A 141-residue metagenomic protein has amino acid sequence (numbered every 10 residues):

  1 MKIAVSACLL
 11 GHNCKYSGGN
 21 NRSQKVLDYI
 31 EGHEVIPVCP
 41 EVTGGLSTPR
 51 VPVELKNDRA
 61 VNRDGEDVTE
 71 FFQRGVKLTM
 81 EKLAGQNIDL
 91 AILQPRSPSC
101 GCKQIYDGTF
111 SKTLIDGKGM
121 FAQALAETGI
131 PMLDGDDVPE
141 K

Functional and structural regions predicted by a protein language model:
M1-A4: Extreme N-terminal starter segment of soluble prokaryotic enzymes
C8, Q94-S97, D137: Short, well-ordered beta-to-alpha junction loops that form the rim of enzyme active sites and present histidine/acidic
G11-G18: Short N-terminal binding/cap micro-motifs at the start of the first secondary-structure element
N21-N62: Short, surface-exposed acidic-centric catalytic microdomains
R22-V35, G75-L90: Short amphipathic alpha-helices and their capping/turn segments at secondary-structure boundaries
P37-C39, L90-Q94, M132-G135: A structural signal for short, well-ordered beta-strand segments and their strand-loop junctions that often border
T43, P52-K82, T113-K141: Divalent-metal-activated hydrolytic enzyme cores
L78-T109: N-terminal glycine-rich phosphate/adenylate-binding segment common to multiple enzyme folds
